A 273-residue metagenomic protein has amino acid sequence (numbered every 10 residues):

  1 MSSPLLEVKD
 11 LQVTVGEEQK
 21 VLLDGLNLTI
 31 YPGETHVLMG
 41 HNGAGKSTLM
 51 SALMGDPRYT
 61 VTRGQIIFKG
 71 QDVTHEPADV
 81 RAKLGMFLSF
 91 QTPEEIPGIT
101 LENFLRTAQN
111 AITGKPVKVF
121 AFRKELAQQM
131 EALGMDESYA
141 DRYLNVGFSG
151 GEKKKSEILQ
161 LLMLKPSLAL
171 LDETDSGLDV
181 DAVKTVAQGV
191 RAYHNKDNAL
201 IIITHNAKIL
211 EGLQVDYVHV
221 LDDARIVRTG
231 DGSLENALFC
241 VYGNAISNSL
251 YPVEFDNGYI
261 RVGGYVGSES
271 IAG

Functional and structural regions predicted by a protein language model:
S2-V8, Q12-G25, Y31, V37 (+2 more regions): A short, flexible loop at the N-terminus of ABC-type nucleotide-binding domains that lies
M39-H41: The feature captures the beta-strand-to-loop junction immediately N-terminal to the Walker
Q65-R81, N145: ABC ATPase NBD Q-loop/coupling interface
T92, G98-T113, E125: Q-loop/switch helix immediately C-terminal to the Walker
L161-L162: ABC ATPase C-loop
E173-T174: Walker B catalytic motif
V183-K196: Helical segment within the ABC ATPase nucleotide-binding domain
Y217, R225-S247: Conserved beta-strand-loop-alpha-helix hinge in the C-terminal portion of ABC ATPase nucleotide-binding domains
